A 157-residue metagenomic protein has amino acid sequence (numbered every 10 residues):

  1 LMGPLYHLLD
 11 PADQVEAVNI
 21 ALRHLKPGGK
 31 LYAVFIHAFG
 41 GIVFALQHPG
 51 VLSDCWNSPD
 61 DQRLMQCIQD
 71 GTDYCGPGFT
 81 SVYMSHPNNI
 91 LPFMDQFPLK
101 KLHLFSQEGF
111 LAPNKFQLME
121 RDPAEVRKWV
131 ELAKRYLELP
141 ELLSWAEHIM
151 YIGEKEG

Functional and structural regions predicted by a protein language model:
L1-A12: A short SAM/SAH-binding and catalytic strip from SAM-dependent methyltransferases
H7-L9, G40-F44, F110-K115: Short catalytic/ligand-binding loop motif for oxyanion handling, primarily in non-cytosolic enzymes, centered on
L8, Y74-N88: Acceptor-substrate binding/catalytic loop of class I
V15-K30: A short glycine-rich, Lys/Arg-flanked "PGG" loop and its adjoining helix->strand segment in the class I
A17, A33, I149: Ligand-binding pocket scaffold of soluble enzyme catalytic domains
K30-R63: Conserved class I S-adenosyl-L-methionine
Q62-F79, V130-L137: Class I S-adenosyl-L-methionine
F93, F97-G157: C-terminal lobe and adjacent flexible extensions of AdoMet/dcAdoMet transferase-like proteins
